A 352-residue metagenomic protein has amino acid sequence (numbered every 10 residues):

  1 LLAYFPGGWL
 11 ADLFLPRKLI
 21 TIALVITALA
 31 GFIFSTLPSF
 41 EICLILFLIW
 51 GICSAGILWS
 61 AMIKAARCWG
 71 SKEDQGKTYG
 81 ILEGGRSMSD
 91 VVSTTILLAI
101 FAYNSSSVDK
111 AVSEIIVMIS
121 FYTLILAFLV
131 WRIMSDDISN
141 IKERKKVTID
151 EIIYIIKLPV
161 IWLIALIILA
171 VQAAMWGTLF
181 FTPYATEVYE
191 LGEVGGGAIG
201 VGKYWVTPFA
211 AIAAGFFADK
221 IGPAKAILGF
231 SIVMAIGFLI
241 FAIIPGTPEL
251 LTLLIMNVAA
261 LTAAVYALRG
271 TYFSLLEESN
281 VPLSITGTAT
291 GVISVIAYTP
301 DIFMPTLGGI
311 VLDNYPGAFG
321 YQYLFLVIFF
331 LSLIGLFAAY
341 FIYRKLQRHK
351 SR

Functional and structural regions predicted by a protein language model:
L13-L24, D219-V233: Cytoplasmic membrane-interface "Motif A"-like loop-to-helix N-cap segments of 12-TM Major Facilitator Superfamily
L46-G85: Cytoplasmic helix-loop-helix junction between adjacent transmembrane helices in 12-TM secondary transporters
G76-F101, S294-P305: Glycine-rich segments within core transmembrane alpha-helices of 12-TM secondary carriers
D90, N280-P316: A late C-terminal transmembrane helix in Major Facilitator Superfamily
S93-T94, P159-A211, R269, M304-P305: Extracytoplasmic gate region of multi-pass secondary transporters
L97, S120-N140, A338-Y343: C-terminal membrane-cytosol helix-exit motif in multi-pass small-molecule transporters
D137-I164: Juxtamembrane intracellular "pre-TM" segments in multi-pass secondary transporters
A224-Y272: C-terminal transmembrane helical hairpin of 12-TM major facilitator-type secondary transporters
